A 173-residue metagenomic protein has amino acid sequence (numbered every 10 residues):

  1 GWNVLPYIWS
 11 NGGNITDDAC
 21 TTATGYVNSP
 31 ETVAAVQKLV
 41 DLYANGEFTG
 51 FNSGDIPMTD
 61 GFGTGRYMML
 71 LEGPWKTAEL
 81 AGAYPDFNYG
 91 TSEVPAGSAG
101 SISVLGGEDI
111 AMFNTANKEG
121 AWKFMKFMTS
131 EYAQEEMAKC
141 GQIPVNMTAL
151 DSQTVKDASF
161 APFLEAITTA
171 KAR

Functional and structural regions predicted by a protein language model:
G1, G25-T32, V36, G73 (+2 more regions): Solvent-exposed, acidic/flexible segments
G1-T21, V104-M112: Periplasmic solute-binding protein
N14-T16, T32, L42-N45, T115-A121: Short helix-loop capping/hinge motifs at secondary-structure junctions, enriched in acidic/polar residues
T21-F51: Glycine-centered hinge/linker elements that transmit conformational signals in sensory and ligand-binding systems
G50-T64: Short helix-initiation/N-cap motifs at beta->coil->alpha
D55, E72-T77: Beta->alpha turn/N-cap motifs
G63-E72: Alpha-to-beta junction loops
K76-D86, G97-R173: C-terminal lobe and pocket-closing loops of periplasmic/extracytoplasmic Venus-flytrap solute-binding proteins
